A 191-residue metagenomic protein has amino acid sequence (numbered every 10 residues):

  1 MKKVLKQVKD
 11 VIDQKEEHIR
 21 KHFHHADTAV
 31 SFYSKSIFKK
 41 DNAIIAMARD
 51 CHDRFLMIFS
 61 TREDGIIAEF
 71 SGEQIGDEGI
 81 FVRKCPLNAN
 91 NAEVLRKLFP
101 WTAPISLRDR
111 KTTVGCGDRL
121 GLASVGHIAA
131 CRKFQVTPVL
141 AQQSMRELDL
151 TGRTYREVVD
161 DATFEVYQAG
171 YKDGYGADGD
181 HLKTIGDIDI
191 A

Functional and structural regions predicted by a protein language model:
M1-A191: Alpha/beta catalytic barrel-like cores
